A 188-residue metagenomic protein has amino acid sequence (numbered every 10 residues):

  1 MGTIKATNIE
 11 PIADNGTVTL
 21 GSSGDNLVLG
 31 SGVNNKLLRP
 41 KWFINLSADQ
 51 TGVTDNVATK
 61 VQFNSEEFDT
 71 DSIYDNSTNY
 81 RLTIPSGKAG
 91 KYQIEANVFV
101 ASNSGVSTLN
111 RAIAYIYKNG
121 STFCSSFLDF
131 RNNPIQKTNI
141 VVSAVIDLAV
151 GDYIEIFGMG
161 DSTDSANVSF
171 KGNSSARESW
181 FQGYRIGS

Functional and structural regions predicted by a protein language model:
M1-D55: Intrinsic low-complexity, repeat-rich intrinsically disordered segments enriched in small/flexible residues
N34-S188: Extracellular jelly-roll beta-sandwich "head" domains, especially the C-terminal globular C1q domain
